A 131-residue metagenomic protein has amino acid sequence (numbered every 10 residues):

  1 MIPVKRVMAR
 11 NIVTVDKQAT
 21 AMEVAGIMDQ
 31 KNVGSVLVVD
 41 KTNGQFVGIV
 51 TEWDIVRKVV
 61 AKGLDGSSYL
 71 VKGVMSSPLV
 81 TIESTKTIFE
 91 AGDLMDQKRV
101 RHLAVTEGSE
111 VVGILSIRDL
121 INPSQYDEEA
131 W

Functional and structural regions predicted by a protein language model:
M1-N11, I49-V80, T87-D96, S116-W131: Tandem CBS (Bateman) regulatory domains
M8, A19, D40-T42, M75: Short, histidine-centered active-site or binding-site loop motifs used for metal coordination, general acid-base
V15-V33, V39, I82-R99, T106 (+1 more regions): The conserved cystathionine-beta-synthase
G26, G34, G44, I55-K58 (+3 more regions): Short, low-complexity, polar/charged sequence segments that are solvent-exposed and flexible
M28, V36-D54, M95, L103-R118: A glycine-centered beta-loop-beta connector
N32-G34, D40, G63-G66, M75-S76 (+3 more regions): Short, charged/polar low-complexity linear motifs in solvent-exposed/disordered segments
